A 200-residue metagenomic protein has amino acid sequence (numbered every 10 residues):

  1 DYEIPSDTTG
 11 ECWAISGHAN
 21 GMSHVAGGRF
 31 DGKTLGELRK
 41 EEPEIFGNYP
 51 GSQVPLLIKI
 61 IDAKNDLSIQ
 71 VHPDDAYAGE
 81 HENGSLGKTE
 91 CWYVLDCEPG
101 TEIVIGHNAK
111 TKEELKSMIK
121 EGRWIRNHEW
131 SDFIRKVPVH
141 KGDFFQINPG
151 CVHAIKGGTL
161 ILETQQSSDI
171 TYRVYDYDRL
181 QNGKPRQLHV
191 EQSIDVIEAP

Functional and structural regions predicted by a protein language model:
D1-K112, D178-P200: Transition-metal
Q53, I61-D66, C97-G100, C151-I170: Ligand-binding loop in jelly-roll beta-barrel domains
D62, L86-T89, K110, E114 (+4 more regions): Residues forming well-ordered secondary-structure scaffolds
I69-H72, P138-G157, Q166: Conserved metal-binding segment of the jelly-roll/cupin
E80-E82, I103-G106, L115-S117, K156-L160 (+2 more regions): A short secondary-structure junction signal
T101-H140: A short beta-strand-loop-beta hairpin characteristic of the jelly-roll/cupin
S131-P138, T159-P200: Fe(II)/2-oxoglutarate
